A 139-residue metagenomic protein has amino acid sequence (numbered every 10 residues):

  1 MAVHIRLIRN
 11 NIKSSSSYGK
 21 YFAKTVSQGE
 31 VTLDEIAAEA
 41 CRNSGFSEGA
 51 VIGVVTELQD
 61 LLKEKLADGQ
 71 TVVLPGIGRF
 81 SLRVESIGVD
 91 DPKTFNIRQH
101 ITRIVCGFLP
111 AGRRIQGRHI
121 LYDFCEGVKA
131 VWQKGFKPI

Functional and structural regions predicted by a protein language model:
M1-G53, Q59-I139: Strongly charged
